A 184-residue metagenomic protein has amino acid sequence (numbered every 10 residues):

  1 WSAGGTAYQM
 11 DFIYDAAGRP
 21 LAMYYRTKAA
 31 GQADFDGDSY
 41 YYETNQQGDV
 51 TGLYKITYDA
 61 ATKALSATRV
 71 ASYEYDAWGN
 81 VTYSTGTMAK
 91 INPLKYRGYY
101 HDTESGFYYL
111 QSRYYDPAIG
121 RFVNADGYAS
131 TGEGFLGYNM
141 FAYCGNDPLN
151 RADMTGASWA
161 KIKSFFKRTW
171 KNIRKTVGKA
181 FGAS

Functional and structural regions predicted by a protein language model:
S2-A3, T176-S184: Short, intrinsically disordered, charge-balanced linker/junction segments flanking boundaries in proteins
M10, A17, A71, N92 (+2 more regions): Activation loop
I13-R19, N45: Short, solvent-exposed coil/turn segments at beta-strand boundaries
R19-L21, Y25-G31, R121-N124, A129: Right-handed beta-helix
M23-Y24, K28-Q111, G145, L149-R151: A motif-centric feature for acidic-aromatic and gly/ser/thr-rich catalytic loops and repeats
G52-K55, N80-S84, D116-V123, G127 (+2 more regions): Short, low-complexity export/processing leader segments characterized by acidic and small residues
G132-G134: Nucleotide-sugar-dependent
